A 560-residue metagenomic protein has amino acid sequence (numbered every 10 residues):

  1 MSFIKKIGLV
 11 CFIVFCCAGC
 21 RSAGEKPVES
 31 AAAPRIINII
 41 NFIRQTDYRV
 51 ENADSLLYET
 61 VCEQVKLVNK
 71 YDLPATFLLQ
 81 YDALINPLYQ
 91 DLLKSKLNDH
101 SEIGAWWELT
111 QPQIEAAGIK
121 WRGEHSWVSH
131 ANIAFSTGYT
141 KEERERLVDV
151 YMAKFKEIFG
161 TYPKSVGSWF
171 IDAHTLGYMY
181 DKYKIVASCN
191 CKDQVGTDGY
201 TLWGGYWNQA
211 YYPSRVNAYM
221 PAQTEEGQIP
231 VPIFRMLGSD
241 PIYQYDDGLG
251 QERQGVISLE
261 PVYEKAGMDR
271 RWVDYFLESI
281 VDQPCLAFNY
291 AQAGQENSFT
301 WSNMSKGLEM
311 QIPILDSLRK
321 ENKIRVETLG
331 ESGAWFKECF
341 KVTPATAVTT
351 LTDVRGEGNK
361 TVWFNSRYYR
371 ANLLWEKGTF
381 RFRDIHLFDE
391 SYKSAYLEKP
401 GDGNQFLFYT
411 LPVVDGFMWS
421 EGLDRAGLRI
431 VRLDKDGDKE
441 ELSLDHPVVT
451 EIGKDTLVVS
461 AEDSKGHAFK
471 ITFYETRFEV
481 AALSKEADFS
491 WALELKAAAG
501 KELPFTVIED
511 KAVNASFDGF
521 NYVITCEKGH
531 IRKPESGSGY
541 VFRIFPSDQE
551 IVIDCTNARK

Functional and structural regions predicted by a protein language model:
P27-D99, A287: Active-site beta->alpha N-cap acidic-glycine motif
R44-D47, E59, E63-K66, Y71 (+5 more regions): Catalytic grooves of carbohydrate-active enzymes
Y48-Y58, L78-Q90, Q111-I114, G167-L176 (+3 more regions): Acidic-and-aromatic substrate-binding clefts and catalytic sites of carbohydrate-active enzymes
Y81-F170, Q228-I257, C285-F299, D415: Metal-dependent polysaccharide deacetylase catalytic core of the NodB/CE4 family, i.e., the active-site-bearing domain
T140-R215, T476-V480, T506, S516: Catalytic domains of cell-wall/extracellular-matrix polysaccharide-remodeling enzymes, centered on de-N-acetylation
E264-W272, N289-G294, S516-K560: Beta-strand-rich recognition/accessory modules
L373-T456, K465: Acidic-aromatic substrate-binding/catalytic surfaces of carbohydrate-active enzymes
D455-L503: Acidic, contiguous internal or C-terminal segments within carbohydrate-active enzymes that form a structured patch used
